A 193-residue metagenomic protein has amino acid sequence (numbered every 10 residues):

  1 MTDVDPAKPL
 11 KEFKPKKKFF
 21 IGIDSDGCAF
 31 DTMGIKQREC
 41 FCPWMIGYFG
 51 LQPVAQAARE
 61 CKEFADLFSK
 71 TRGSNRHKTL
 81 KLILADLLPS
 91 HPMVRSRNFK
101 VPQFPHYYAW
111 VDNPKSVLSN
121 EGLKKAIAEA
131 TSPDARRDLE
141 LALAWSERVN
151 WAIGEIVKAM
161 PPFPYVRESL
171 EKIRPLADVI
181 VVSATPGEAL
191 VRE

Functional and structural regions predicted by a protein language model:
T2-E12: A short, compositionally biased domain-edge/stem linker segment
P9, K16-K18, C28-E188: Alpha-helical substrate-recognition element adjacent to the catalytic core
F20-G22: Hydrophobic "anchor" residues on beta-strands that sit immediately upstream of conserved functional sites
D24-D26: Acidic active-site catalytic centers that drive phospho-/nucleotidyl reactions and related ester hydrolyses
A189-E193: Distinct, well-ordered alpha-helical segments
